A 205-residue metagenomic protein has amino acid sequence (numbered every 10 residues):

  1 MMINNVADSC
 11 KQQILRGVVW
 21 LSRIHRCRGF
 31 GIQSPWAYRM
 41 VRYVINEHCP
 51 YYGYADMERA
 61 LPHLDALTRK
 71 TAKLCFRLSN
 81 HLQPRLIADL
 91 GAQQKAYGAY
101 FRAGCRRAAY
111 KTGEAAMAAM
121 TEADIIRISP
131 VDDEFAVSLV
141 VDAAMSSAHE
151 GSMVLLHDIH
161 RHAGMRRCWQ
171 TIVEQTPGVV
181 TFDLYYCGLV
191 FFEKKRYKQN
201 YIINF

Functional and structural regions predicted by a protein language model:
M1-M153, H160-F205: A short alpha-helical cap/connector motif
